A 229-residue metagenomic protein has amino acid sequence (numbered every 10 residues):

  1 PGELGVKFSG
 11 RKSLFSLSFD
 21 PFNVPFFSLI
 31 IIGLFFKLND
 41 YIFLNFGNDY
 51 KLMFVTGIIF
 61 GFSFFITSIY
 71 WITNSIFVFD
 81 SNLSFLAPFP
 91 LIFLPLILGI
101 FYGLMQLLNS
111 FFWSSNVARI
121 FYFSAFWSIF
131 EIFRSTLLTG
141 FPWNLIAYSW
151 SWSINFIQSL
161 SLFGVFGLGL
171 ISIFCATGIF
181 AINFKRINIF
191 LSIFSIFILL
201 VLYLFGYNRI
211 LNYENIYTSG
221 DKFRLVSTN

Functional and structural regions predicted by a protein language model:
P1, K7-E214, L225: Membrane-embedded alpha-helical bundles of multi-pass enzymes that act on lipidic or dolichyl-linked glycan substrates
Y217: Extracellular/periplasmic catalytic domains that process cell-envelope and extracellular macromolecules
G220-N229: Active-site-proximal beta-strand elements of phosphoester/diester hydrolases
